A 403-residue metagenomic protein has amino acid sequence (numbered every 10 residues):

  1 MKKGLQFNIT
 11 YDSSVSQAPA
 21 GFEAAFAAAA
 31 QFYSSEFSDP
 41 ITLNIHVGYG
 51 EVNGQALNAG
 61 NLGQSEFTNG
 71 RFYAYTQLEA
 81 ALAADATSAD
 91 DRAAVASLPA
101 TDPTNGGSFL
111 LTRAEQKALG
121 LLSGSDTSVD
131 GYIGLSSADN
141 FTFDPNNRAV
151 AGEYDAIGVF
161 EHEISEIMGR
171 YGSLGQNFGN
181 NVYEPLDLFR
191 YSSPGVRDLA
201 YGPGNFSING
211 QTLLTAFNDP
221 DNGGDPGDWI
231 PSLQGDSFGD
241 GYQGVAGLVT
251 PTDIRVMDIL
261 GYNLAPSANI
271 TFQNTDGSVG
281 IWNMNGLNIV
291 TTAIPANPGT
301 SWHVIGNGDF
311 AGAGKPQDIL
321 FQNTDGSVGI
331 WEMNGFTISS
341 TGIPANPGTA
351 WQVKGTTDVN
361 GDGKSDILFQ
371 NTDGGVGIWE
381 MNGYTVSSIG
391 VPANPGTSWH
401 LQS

Functional and structural regions predicted by a protein language model:
M1-V159, E166-A265: Extracellular zinc-dependent metalloprotease catalytic-domain scaffold
P266-S403: Trp/Gly-enriched beta-strand/coil motifs that build multi-repeat beta-propeller-like domains and related W-rich binding
